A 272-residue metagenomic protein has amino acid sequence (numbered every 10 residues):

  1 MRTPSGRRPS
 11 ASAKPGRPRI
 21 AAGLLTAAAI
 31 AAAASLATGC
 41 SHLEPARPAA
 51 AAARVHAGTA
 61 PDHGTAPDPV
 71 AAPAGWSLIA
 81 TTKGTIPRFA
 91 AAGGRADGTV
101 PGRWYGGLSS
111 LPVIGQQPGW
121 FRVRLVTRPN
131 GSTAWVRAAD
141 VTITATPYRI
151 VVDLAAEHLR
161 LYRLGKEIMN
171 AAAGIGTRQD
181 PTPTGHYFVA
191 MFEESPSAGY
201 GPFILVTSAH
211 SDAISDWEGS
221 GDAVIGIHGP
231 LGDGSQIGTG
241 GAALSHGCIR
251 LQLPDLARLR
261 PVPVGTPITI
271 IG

Functional and structural regions predicted by a protein language model:
R2-I30: N-terminal export and membrane-targeting signals
L36-G39: C-terminal motif of bacterial Sec signal peptides marking the signal peptidase cleavage site
S41-L43: Bacterial signal peptide processing site
P48-P73, V126-V152: Boundary regions of SH3-family modules and the immediately adjacent low-complexity/disordered segments in eukaryotic
V55-P112: Beta-loop motif signature
P101-A139: SH3/SH3-like beta-barrel superfamily modules
T127, D140-Y148, T177-D180, H186 (+1 more regions): Exported/periplasmic cell-wall-interacting domains
A138-T177: A structural motif detector for short, solvent-exposed N-terminal "entry" segments of globular domains
